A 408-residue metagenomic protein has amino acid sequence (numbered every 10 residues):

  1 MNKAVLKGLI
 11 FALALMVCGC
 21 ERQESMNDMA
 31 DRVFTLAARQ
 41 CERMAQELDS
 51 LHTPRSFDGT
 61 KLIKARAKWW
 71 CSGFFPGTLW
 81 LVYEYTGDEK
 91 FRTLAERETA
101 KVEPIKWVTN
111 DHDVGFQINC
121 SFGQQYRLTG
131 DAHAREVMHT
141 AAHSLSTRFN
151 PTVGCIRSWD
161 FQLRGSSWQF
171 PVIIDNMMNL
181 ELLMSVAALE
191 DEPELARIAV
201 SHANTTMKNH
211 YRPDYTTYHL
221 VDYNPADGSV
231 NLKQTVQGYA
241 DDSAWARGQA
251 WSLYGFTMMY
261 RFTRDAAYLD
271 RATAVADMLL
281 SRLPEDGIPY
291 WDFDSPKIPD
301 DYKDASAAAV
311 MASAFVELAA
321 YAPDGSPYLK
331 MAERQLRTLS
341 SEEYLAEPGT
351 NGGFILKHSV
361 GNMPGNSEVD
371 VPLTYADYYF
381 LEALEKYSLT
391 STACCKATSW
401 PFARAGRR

Functional and structural regions predicted by a protein language model:
K3-F11: Sec-dependent signal peptide recognition, specifically the positively charged N-region followed immediately by
V17-G19: C-terminal motif of bacterial Sec signal peptides marking the signal peptidase cleavage site
R22-R408: Glycan-recognition and catalytic cores of secretory/periplasmic carbohydrate-active enzymes
